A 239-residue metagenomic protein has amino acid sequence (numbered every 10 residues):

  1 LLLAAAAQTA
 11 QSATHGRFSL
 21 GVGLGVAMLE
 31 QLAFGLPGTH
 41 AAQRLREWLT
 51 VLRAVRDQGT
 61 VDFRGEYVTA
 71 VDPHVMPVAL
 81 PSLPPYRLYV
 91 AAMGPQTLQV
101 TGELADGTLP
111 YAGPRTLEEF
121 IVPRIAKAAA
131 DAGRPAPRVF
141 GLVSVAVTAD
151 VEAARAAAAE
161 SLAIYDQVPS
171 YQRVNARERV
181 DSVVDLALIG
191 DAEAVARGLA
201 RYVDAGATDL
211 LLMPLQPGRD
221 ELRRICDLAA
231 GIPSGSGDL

Functional and structural regions predicted by a protein language model:
L1-L239: Active-site-adjacent structural elements that line small-molecule/cofactor binding pockets in enzymes
